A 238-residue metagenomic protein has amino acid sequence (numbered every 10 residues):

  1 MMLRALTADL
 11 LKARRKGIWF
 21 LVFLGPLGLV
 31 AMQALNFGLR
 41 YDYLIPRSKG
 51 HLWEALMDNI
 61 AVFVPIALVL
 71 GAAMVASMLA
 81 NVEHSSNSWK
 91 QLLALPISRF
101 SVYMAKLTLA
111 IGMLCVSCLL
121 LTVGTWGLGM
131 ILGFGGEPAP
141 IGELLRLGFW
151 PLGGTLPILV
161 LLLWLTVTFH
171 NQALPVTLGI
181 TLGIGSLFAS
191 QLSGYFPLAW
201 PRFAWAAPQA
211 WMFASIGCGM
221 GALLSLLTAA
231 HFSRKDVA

Functional and structural regions predicted by a protein language model:
M1-P26: Aromatic- and glycine-rich beta-strand/loop motifs that create alpha-glucan
F20-L27, F169-S186: Pore- or pathway-lining transmembrane helices of multi-pass membrane proteins that form conduits for solutes/ions
G25-A72, M104-F169, A207-P208: Secretory targeting signals
L35-L56, V176-A238: Terminal transmembrane helical anchor/hairpin motif
V69-S85, V160-A173, A222-H231: Transmembrane alpha-helical segments in integral membrane proteins
L79-I111: Helix-loop-helix units of permease transmembrane domains in multi-pass membrane transporters, especially ABC
